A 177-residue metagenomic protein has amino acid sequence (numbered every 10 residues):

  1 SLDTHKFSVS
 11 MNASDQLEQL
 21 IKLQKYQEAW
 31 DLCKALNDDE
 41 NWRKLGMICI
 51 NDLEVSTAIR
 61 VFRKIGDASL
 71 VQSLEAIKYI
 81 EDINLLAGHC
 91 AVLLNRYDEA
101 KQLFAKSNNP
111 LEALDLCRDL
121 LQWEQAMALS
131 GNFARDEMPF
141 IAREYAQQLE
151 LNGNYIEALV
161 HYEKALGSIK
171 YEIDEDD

Functional and structural regions predicted by a protein language model:
S1-D177: Extended alpha-helical assembly domains of large eukaryotic scaffold proteins
